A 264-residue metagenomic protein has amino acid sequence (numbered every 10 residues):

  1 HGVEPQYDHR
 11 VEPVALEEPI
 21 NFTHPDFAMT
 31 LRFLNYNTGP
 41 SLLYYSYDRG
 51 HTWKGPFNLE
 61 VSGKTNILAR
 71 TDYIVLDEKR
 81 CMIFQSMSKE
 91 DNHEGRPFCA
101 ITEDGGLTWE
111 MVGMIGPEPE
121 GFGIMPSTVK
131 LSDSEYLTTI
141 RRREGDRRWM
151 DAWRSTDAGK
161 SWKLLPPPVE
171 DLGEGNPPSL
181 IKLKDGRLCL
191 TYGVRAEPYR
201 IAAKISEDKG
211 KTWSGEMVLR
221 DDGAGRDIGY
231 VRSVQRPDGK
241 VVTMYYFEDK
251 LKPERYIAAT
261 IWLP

Functional and structural regions predicted by a protein language model:
H1-P264: Asp-box/BNR beta-propeller blade signature and adjacent active/binding-site loops in extracellular glycan-interacting
